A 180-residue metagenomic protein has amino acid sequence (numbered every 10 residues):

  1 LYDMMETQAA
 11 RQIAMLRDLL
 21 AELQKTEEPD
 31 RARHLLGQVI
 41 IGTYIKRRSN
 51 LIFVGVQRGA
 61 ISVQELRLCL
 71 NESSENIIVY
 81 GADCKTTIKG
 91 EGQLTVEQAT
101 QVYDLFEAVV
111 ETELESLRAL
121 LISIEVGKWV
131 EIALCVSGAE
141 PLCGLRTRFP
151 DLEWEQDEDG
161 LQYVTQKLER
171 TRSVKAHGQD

Functional and structural regions predicted by a protein language model:
L1, Y80-V110, K128-E131: Conserved short strand/loop->alpha-helix "switch" segment adjacent to the catalytic nucleotide/phosphoryl-transfer site
M5-I88: Conserved DHp (HisKA) dimerization/phosphotransfer helix of two-component histidine kinases, i.e., the long coiled-coil
Q12-L19, L23, T95-S123: Conserved ATP-binding N-box helix of the HATPase_c
E75, S123-I124, L152-Q156: Short, exposed beta-strand/loop patches in secreted or surface proteins that constitute
L105-E111, L142-E153: Short, non-transmembrane amphipathic alpha-helical segments
L121-E131, C135: Short beta-strand/loop element within the Bergerat-fold HATPase_c
L134-L142, E169-T171: Glycine-rich acidic phosphate-binding loop
R146-D180: Flexible, glycine-/charge-rich segments associated with ATP-binding catalytic modules
